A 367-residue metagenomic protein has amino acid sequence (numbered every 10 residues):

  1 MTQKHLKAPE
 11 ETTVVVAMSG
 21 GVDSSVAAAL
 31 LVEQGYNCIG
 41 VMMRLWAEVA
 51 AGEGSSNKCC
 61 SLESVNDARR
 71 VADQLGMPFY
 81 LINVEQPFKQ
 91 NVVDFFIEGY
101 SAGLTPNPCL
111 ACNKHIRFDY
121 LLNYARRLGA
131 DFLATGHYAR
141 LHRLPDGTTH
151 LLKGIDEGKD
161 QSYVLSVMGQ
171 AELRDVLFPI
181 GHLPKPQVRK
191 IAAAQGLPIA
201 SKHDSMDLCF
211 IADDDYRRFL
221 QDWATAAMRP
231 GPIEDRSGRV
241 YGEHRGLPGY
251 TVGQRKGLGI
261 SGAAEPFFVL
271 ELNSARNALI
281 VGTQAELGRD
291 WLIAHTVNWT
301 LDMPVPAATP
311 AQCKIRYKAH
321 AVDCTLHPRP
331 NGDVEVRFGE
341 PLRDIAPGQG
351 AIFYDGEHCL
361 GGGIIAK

Functional and structural regions predicted by a protein language model:
M1-S166, L177, K185-Q187, V269: ATP-dependent adenylation/nucleotidyltransferase module used to activate substrates
A134-L141, T148-K367: AMP-forming adenylation/ATP pyrophosphatase catalytic core
